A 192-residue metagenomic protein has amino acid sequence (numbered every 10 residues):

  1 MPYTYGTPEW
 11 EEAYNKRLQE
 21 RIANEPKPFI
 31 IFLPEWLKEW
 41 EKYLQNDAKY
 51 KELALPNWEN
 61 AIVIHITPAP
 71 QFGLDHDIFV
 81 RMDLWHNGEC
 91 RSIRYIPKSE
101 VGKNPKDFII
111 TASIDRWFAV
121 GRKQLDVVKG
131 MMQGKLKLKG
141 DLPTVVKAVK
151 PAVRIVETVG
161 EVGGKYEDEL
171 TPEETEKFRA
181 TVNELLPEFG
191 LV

Functional and structural regions predicted by a protein language model:
M1-V192: Feature captures hydrophobic
